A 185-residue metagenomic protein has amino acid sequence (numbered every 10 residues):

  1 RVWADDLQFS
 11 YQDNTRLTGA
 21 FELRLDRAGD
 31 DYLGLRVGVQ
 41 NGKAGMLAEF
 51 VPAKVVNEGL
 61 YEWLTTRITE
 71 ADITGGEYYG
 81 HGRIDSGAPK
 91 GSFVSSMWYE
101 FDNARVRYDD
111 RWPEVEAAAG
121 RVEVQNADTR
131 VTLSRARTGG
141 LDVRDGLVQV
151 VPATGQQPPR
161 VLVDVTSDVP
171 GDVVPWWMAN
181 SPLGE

Functional and structural regions predicted by a protein language model:
R1-S10, Y32-V106, V151-E185: Extended amphipathic, helix-rich lipid-handling scaffolds
A4, T18, G75, A117 (+2 more regions): Hydrophobic residues on conserved beta-strands that form the core of alpha/beta folds
D5-Q12, L133-T138: Short beta-strand segments that buttress and anchor functional surface loops
Y11-T15, D110-W112, G139-D142: Solvent-exposed loop/turn segments connecting transmembrane beta-strands in outer-membrane beta-barrel proteins
D13-T15, G19-R27: Polar/acidic, low-complexity leader/linker segments enriched in S/T/G and N/D
A20-E22, S96, A119-R121, L147-Q149: Short, surface-exposed charged micro-motifs
Q125-A127: Structural motif
